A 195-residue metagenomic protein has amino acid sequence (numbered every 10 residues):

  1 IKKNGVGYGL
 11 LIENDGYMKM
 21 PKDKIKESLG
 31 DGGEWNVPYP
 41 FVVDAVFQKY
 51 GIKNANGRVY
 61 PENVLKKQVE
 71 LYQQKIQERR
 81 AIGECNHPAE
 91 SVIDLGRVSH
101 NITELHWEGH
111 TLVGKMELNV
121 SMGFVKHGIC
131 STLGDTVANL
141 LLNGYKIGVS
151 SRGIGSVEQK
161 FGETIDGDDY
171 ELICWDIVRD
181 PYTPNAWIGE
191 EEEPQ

Functional and structural regions predicted by a protein language model:
I1-R80: Polar/acidic, low-complexity leader/linker segments enriched in S/T/G and N/D
K2-Y8, N101-Q195: Residue microenvironments linked to proteolytic maturation and disulfide-stabilized extracellular modules
P40-D44, R80-I82, T111, G148 (+1 more regions): A residue-level signal for beta-strand positions that form part of recognition/binding surfaces within mature
V46-Q48, E84-N86, E108, E117-N119: A structural detector for beta-sheet-dominated domains
F47-K53, N86-E90, R152-K160: Short, flexible beta-strand-to-coil junctions
Q48-V59, A89-D94, S121-I129: Short, surface-exposed beta-strand/loop "edge" segments at domain boundaries and coil↔beta transitions
E78-I93, V149: Short conserved beta-strand and strand-loop elements enriched in small hydrophobics with frequent Asp/Gly
P88-E104: Surface patches in mature domains of proteins
